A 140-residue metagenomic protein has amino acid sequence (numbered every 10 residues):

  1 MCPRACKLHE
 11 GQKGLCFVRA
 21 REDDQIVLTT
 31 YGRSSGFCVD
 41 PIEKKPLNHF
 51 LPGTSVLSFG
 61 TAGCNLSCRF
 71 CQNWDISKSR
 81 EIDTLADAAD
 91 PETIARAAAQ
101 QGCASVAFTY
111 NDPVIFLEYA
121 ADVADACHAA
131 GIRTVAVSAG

Functional and structural regions predicted by a protein language model:
M1-V18, A62-W74: Local cysteine-cluster metal-coordination motifs and their immediate loop/turn environment, predominantly Fe-S cluster
R21-G140: Conserved Radical SAM active-site core
